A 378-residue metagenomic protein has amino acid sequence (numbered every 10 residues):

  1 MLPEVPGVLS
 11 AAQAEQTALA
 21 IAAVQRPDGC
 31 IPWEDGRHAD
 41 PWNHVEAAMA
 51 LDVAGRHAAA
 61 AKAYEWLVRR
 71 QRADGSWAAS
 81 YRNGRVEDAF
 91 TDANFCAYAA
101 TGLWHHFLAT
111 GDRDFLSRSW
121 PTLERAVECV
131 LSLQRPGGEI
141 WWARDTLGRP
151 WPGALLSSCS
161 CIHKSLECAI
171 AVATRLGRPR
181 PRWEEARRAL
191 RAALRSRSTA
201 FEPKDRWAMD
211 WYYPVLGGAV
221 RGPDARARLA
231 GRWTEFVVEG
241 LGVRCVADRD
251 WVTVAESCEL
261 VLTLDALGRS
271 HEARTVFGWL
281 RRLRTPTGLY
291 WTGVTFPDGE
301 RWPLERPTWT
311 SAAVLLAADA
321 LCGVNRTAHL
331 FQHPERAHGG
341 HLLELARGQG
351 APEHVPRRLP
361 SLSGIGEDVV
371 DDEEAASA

Functional and structural regions predicted by a protein language model:
M1-G7, V45-A59, Y98-F115, S160-R178 (+3 more regions): Well-ordered alpha-helical scaffold segments within catalytic/enzyme domains
L2-H38, A61-C96, W120, R125-G153 (+3 more regions): Extended glycan-interaction surfaces of carbohydrate-active proteins
V24, W33, R37-V45, M49 (+1 more regions): N-terminal beta1-alpha1-beta2 module of alpha/beta enzyme domains
W151-R197: Loop-centered beta-sheet repeat module
V369-D372: Short linear/disordered segments characteristic of secreted peptide precursors and small low-complexity proteins
